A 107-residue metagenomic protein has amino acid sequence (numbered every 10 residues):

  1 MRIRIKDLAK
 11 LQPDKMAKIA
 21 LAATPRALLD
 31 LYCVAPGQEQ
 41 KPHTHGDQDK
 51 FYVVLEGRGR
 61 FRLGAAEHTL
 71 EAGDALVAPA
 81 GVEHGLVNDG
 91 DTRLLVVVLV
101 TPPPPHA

Functional and structural regions predicted by a protein language model:
M1-D30, K41, V77, A107: A short, N-terminal "cap"/entry segment at the start of jelly-roll beta-barrel domains of the cupin/DSBH fold
P25-R26, D47, D91-T92: Short strand-connecting beta-turns/loops that link adjacent beta-strands
L28, R58-R60, E67, E83 (+1 more regions): Structural motif
C33-A35, G46-F61: Short, conserved beta-strand element in jelly-roll/cupin
H43-H45, H84: Histidine-centered divalent metal-coordination motifs
A66-A80: Short acidic-glycine-tyrosine-enriched beta hairpin
A80-P105: Ligand-binding loop in jelly-roll beta-barrel domains
